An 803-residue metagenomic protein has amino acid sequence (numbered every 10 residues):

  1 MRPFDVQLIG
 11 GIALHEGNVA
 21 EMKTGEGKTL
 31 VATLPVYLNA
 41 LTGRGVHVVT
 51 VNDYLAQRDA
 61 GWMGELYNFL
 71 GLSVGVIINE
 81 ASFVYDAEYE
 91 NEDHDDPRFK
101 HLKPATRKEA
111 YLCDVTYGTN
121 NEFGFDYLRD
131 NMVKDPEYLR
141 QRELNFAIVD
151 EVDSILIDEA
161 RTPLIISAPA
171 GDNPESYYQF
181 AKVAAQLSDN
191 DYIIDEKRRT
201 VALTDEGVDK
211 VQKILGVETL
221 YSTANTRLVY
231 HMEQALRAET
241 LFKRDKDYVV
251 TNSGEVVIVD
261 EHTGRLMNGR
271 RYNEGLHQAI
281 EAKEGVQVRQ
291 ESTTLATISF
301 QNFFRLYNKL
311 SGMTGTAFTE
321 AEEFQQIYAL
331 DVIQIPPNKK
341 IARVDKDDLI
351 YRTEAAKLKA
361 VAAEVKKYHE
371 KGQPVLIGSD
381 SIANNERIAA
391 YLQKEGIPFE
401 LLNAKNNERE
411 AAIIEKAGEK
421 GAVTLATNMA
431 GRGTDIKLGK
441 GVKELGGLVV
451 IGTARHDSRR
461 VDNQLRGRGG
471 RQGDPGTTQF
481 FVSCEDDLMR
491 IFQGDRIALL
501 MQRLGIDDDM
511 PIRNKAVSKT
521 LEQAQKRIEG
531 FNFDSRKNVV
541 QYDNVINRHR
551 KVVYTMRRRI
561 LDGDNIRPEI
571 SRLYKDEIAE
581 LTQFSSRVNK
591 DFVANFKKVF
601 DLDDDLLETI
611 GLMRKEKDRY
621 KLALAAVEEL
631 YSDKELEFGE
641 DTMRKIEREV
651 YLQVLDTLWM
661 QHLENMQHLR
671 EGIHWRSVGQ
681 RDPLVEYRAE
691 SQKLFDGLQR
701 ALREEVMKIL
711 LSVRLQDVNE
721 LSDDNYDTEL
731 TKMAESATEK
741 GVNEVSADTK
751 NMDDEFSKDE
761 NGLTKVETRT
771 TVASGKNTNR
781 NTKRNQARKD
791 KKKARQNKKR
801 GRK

Functional and structural regions predicted by a protein language model:
M1-G505, T555, R572, D576: Conserved P-loop NTPase motor core
V249, G254-V257, R265-R270, R471-Q472 (+2 more regions): Extended, charged helical/alpha-beta scaffold domains that provide interaction surfaces
